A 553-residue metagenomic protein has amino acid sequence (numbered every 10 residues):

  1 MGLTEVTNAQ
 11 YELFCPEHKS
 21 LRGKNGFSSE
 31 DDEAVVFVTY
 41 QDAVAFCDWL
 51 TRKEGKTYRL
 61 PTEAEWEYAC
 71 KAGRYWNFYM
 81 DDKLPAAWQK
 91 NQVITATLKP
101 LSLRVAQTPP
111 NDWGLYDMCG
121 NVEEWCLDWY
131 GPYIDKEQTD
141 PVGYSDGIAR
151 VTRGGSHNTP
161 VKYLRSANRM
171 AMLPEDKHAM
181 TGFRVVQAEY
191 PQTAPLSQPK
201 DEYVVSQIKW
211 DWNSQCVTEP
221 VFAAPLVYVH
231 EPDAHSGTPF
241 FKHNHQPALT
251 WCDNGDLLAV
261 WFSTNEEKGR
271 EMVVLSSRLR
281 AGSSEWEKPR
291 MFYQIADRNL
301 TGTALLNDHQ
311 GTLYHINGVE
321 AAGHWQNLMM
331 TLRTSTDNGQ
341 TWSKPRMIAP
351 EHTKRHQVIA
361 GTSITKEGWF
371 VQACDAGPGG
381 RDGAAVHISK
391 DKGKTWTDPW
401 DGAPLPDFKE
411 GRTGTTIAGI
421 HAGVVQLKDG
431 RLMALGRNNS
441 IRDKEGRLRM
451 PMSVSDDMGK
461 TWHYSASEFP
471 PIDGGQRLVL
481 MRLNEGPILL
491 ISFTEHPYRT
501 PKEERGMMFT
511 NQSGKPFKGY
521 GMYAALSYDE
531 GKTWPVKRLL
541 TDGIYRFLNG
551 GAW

Functional and structural regions predicted by a protein language model:
M1-R22, Q41, G120: A short glycine-rich, aromatic-capped structural motif
G2-T4, V36, A106, Y116 (+4 more regions): Surface-exposed loop and edge beta-strand positions of immunoglobulin-like domains
Y11, W49, W66, W113 (+9 more regions): Signature tryptophan residues that serve as conserved aromatic anchors
H18-S20, R52-R59, G131, T193-A194 (+4 more regions): Surface-exposed helix-capping loop/turn segments at secondary-structure junctions
S20-S166: Functional-site microenvironments in short loops/helix caps that host divalent-cation chemistry
D140-Y144, M170-K177, S513: Short proline/glycine-enriched turn/loop segments at secondary-structure junctions
A179-Q192: Short, structured beta-strand segments at or near domain termini in extracellular proteins/domains
P195-W553: Asp-box/BNR beta-propeller blade signature and adjacent active/binding-site loops in extracellular glycan-interacting
